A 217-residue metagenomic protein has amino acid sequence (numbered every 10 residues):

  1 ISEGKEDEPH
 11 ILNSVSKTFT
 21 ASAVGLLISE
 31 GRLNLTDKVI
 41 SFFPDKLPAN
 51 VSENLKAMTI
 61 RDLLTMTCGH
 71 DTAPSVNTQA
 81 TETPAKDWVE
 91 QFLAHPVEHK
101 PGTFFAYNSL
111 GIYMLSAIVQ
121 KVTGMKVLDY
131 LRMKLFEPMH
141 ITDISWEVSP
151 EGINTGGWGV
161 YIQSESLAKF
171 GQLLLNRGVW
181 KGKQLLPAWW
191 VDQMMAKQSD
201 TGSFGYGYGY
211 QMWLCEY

Functional and structural regions predicted by a protein language model:
I1-G4: A short, well-structured edge-of-sheet supersecondary motif
E6, I11, E30-H70, A94 (+2 more regions): Active-site helix/loop module of the DD-peptidase/beta-lactamase fold, centered on the serine-lysine SxxK catalytic
I11-T36, L63, L115-V119, F170: Active-site SXXK
N34, N54-M58, T83-A85, E98 (+1 more regions): Extracellular/periplasmic catalytic domains that process cell-envelope and extracellular macromolecules
C68-V148: A small/polar active-site loop signature that marks catalytic segments
G111-I118, W158-V179: Active-site-proximal alpha-helical segments within enzyme catalytic domains
D143, D192-Y217: Active-site Gly/Thr loop motif
Q172, W180-Q198: A conserved catalytic-loop motif detector
